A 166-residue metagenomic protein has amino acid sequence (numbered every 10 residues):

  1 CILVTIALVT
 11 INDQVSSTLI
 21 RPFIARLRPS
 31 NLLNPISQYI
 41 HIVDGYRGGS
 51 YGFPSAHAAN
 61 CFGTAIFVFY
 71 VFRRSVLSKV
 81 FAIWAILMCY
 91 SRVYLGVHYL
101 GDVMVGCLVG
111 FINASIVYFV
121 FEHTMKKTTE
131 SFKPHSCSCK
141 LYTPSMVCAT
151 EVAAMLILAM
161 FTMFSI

Functional and structural regions predicted by a protein language model:
C1-Q14, S78: Interfacial segments of alpha-helical transmembrane regions
T10-N31: Transmembrane alpha-helix/helix-exit interface in multi-pass inner-membrane proteins
S30-H41: Alpha-helical transmembrane-segment detector that highlights a single hydrophobic TM helix and its immediate
I40-S165: Membrane-embedded catalytic cores of phosphoryl/pyrophosphoryl-handling enzymes
